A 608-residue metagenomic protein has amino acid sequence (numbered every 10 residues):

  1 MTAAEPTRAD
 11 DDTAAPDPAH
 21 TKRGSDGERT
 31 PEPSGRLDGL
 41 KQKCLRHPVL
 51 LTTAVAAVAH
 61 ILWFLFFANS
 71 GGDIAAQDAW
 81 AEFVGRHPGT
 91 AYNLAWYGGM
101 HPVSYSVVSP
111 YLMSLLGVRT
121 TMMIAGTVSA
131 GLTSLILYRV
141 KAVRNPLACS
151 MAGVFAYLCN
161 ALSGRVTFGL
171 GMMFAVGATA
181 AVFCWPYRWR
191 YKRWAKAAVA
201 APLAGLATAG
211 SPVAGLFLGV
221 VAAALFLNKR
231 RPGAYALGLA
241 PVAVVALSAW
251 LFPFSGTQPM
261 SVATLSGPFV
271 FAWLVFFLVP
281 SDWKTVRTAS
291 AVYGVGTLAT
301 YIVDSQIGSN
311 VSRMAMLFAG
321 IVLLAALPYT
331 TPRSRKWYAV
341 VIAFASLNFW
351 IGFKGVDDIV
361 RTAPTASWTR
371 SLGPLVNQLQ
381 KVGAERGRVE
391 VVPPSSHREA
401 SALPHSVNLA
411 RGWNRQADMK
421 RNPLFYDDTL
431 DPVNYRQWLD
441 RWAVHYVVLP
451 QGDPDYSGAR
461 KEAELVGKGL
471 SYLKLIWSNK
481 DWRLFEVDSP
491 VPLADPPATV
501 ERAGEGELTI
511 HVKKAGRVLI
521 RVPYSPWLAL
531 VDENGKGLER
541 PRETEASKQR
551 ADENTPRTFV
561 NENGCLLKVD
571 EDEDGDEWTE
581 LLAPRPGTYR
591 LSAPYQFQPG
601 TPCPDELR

Functional and structural regions predicted by a protein language model:
M1-L62, L607-R608: Start-transfer (signal-anchor) and selected internal transmembrane alpha helices of multi-pass inner/ER membrane
L45-G72, L247, L347-W350: Transmembrane signal-anchor helices characteristic of membrane glycosylation enzymes that use polyprenol
A56, A130-G131, L135, N145-P186 (+3 more regions): Membrane-embedded helix bundles of polyisoprenyl
I61, A68-Q77, H87-T90, Y97 (+3 more regions): Transmembrane catalytic cores of multi-pass membrane glycosyltransferases and polysaccharide-assembly enzymes
I61-A148, A152-M172, V176, Y191 (+2 more regions): Active-site lumenal/periplasmic loops and adjacent helix-entry segments of GT-C-fold, multi-pass membrane
W96, F183-K196, L227-Y235, L323-A339: Membrane-interface junctions at the ends of membrane-embedded or membrane-associated helices
S334-D358: Internal/C-terminal transmembrane anchor helices
V356-R608: Extracytoplasmic
